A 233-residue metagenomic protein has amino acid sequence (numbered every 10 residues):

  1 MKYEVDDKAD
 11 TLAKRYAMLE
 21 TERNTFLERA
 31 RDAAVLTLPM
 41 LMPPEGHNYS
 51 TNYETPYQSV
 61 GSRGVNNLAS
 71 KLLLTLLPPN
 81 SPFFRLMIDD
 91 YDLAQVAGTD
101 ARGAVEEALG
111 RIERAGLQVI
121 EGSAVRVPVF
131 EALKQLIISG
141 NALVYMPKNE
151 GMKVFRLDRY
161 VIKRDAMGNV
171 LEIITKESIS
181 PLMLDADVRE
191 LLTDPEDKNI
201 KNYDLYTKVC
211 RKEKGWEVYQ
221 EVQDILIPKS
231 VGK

Functional and structural regions predicted by a protein language model:
M1-Y203, C210-W216: Extended, helix-rich architectural segments
C210-K233: Extended, charged amphipathic alpha-helical segments
